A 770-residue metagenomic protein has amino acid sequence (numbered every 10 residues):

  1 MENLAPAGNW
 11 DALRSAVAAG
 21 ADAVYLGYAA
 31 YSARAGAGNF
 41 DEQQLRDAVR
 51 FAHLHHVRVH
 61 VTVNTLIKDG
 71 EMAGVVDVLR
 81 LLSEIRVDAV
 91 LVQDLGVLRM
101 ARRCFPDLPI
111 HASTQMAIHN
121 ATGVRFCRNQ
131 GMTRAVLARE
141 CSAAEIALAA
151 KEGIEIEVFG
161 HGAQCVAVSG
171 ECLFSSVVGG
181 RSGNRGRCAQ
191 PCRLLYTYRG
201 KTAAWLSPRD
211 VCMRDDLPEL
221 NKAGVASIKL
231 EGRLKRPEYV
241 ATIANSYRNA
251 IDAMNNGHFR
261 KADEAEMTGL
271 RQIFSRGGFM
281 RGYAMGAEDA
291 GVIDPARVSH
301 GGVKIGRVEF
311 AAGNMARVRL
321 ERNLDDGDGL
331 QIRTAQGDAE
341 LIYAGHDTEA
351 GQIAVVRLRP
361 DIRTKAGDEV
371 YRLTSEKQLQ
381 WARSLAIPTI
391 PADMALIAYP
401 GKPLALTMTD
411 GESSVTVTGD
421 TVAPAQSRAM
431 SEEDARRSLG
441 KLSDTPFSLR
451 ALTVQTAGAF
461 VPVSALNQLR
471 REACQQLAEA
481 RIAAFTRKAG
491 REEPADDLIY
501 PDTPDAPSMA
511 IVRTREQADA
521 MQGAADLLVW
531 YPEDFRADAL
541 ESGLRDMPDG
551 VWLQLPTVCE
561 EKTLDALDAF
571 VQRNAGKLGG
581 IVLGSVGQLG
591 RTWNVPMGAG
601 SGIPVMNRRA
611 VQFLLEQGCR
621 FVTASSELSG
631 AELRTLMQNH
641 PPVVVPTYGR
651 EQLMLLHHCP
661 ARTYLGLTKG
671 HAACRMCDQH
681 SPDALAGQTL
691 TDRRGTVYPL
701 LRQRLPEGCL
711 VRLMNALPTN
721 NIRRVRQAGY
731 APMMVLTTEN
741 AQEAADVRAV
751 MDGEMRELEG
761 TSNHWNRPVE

Functional and structural regions predicted by a protein language model:
M1-A18, A23-R34, R46-V49, H55-S83 (+4 more regions): Surface-exposed amphipathic alpha-helical tracts and adjacent flexible/coil segments at the periphery of soluble enzymes
N9, T65, Q93-V97, M116-I118 (+1 more regions): Short glycine-enriched loops at secondary-structure junctions
A37: A short acidic, glycine-rich active-site loop that binds or catalyzes chemistry on phosphate/adenosine moieties
F40-L45: Glycine-rich, highly charged phosphate/nucleotide-binding loops
M100: Short acidic/His/Gly/Ser-rich catalytic and metal-binding motifs that mark active-site loops of diverse hydrolases
A121-T122: Conserved nucleotide-cofactor-binding alpha/beta core module
